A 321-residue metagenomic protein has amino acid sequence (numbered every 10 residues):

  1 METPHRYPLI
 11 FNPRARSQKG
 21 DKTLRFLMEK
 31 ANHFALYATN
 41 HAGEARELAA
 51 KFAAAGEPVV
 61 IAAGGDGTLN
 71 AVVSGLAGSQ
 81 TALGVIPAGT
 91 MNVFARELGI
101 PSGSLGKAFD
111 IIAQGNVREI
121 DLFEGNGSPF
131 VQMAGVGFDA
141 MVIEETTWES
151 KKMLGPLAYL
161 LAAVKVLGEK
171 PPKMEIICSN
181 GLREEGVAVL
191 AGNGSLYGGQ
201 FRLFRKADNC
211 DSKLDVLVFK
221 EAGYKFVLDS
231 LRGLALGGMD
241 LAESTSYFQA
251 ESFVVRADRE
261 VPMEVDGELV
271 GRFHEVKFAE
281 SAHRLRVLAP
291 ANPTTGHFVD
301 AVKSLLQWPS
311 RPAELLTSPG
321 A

Functional and structural regions predicted by a protein language model:
M1-V60, N70, T294, V302-A321: ATP/NTP phosphate-donor binding region
T3, P8-I10, Q18, K30 (+3 more regions): Catalytic core of DAGKc-family lipid kinases
F11-P13, G64, K220, A257: Short beta-strand/turn micro-motifs composed of small residues that flank or help shape donor/cofactor-binding pockets
P13, A63-G65, I86-A88, N193: Glycine-rich beta-strand-to-loop/alpha-helix junction loops that act as flexible
T68-Q80: Short Gly/Thr/Asp-enriched flexible loops that form oxyanion-binding sites at enzyme active sites
G135, D139, L190-F204, L269: Glycine-rich phosphate/pyrophosphate-binding beta-alpha loops
S150-L157, R205-F226: Gly/Ser/Thr-rich active-site loops/lids in small-molecule metabolic enzymes that frequently grip phosphoryl groups
C178, D208, V218-A321: ATP/nucleoside-binding phosphotransfer catalytic cores, i.e., glycine-rich phosphate-binding loops
